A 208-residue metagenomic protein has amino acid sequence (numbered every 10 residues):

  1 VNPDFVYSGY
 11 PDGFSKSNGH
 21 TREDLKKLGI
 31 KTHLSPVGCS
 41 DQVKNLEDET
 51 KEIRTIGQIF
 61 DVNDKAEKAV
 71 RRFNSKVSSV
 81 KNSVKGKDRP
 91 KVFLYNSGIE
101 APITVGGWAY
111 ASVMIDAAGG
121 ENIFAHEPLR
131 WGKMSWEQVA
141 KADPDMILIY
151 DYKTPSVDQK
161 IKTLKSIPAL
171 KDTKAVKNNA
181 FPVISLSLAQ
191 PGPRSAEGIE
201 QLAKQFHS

Functional and structural regions predicted by a protein language model:
V1, L25-K27, K85-D88, G107 (+3 more regions): Extracellular/periplasmic catalytic domains that process cell-envelope and extracellular macromolecules
V1-K51, T55-Q58, S135-D172: Acidic/His-rich segments in extracytoplasmic proteins that coordinate ligands and/or metal ions
H20-G98, F124, N178-S208: Extracytoplasmic substrate-binding proteins
R54, R71, A109-D116, E137: Internal, well-ordered alpha-helical scaffold/interface segments that support domain packing or protein-protein contacts
S97-I99, E127-P128, P144, Y152: Histidine- and/or cysteine-centered catalytic micro-motif in compact active-site loops
E100-V105, I149, P191-P193: Short, solvent-exposed loop/turn elements at domain surfaces
T104-W131: Alpha-helical, coiled-coil/dimerization segments enriched in small aliphatic residues
A117, R130-K133, E137, K141-A142 (+6 more regions): Conserved N-terminal glycine/acidic-rich loop preference
